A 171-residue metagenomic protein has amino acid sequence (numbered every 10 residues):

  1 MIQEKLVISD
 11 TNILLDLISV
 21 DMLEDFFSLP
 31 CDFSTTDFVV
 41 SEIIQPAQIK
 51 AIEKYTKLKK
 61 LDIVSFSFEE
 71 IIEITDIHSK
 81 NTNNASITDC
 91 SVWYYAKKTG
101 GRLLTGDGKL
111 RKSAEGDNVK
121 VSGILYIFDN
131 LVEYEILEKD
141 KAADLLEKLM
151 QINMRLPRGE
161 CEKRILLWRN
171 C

Functional and structural regions predicted by a protein language model:
I2-G101, G108, V119, L146 (+1 more regions): Active-site-proximal, substrate-binding regions of enzyme catalytic domains and RNA-binding/basic surfaces
P46, R111-C171: Acidic, PIN/NYN-like endoribonuclease modules and their adjacent C-terminal/linker elements
